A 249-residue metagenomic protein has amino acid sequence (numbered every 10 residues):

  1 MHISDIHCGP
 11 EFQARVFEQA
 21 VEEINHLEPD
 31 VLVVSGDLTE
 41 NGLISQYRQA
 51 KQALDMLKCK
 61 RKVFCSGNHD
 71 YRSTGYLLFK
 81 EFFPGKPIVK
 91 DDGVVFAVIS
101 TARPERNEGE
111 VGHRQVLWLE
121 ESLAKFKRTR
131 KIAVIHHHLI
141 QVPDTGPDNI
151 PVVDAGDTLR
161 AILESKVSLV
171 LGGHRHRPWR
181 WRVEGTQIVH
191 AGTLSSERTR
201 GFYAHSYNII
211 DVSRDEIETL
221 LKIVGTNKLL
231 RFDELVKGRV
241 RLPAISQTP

Functional and structural regions predicted by a protein language model:
M1, V89-V98, A124-R130, R182-I188: Beta-strand-turn-beta hairpins that frame and shape the catalytic cleft of phosphate-ester-processing enzymes
M1-Q49, E121: N-terminal active-site segment of His-dependent metallophosphoesterases
I3-S4, L32-D37, K62-N68, I99-S100 (+3 more regions): Active-site neighborhood of phospho(di)ester-bond hydrolases with catalytic His/Asp-centered motifs
G9-F12, E40-S45, Q49, N68-Y76 (+4 more regions): Active-site environment of divalent metal-dependent phosphoester hydrolases
I44-K125, D157-L163, N208-I209: Extended active-site neighborhood of metal-dependent phosphoesterases/phosphodiesterases
F126-D144: Short acidic, glycine-rich surface-loop motifs adjacent to enzyme active sites
P147-E216: Conserved beta-sheet core of the metallophosphoesterase superfamily
S213-P249: A short C-terminal boundary segment appended to hydrolase-like catalytic domains
